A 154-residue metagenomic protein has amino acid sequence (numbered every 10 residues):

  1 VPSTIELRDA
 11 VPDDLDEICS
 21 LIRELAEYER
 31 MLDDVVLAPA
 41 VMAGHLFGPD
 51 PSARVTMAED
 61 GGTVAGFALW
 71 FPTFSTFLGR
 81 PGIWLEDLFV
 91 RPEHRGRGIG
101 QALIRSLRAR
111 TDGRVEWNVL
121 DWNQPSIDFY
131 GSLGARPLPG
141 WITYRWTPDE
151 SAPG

Functional and structural regions predicted by a protein language model:
E6-I18: A short beta-loop-alpha structural element at the N-terminal edge of CoA-dependent acyl/N-acetyltransferase catalytic
C19-G44: Conserved GNAT-fold acetyl-CoA-binding loop/helix
G44-M57, W84: A short helix-loop-beta-strand connector motif used in the catalytic cores of GNAT acetyltransferases and, in some
M57, T63-P72: Conserved beta-strand in the GNAT
T73-L85, R95, G113, L138-P139: A conserved beta-turn-beta hairpin within the catalytic core of GNAT-like acetyltransferases that forms part
H94-S106: Conserved acetyl-CoA pyrophosphate-binding loop and the N-cap/start of the following alpha-helix in GNAT-like
Q101, D121-G140, W146: Conserved active-site alpha-helix within GNAT-family acetyltransferase domains
T111-L120: Conserved GNAT acetyl-CoA-binding A-motif
